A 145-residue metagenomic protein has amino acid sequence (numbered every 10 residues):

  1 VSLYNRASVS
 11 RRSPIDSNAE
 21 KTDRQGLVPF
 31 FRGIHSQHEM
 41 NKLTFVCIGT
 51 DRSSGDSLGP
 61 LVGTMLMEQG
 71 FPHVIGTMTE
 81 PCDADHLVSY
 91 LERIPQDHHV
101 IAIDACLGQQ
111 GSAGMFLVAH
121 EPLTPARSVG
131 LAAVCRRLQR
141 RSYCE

Functional and structural regions predicted by a protein language model:
S2-V100, A105-E145: N-terminal catalytic or cofactor-binding beta/alpha core of small enzyme domains
